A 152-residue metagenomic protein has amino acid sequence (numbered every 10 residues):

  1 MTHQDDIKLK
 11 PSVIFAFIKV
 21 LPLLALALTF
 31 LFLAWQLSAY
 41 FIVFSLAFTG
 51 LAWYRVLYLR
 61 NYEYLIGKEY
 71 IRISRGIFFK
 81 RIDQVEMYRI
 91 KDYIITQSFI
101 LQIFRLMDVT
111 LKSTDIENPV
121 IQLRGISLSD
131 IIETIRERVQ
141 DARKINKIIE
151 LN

Functional and structural regions predicted by a protein language model:
M1-N152: N-terminal basic, Ser/Thr-rich segments that initiate or prime the first beta/alpha elements at protein or domain
